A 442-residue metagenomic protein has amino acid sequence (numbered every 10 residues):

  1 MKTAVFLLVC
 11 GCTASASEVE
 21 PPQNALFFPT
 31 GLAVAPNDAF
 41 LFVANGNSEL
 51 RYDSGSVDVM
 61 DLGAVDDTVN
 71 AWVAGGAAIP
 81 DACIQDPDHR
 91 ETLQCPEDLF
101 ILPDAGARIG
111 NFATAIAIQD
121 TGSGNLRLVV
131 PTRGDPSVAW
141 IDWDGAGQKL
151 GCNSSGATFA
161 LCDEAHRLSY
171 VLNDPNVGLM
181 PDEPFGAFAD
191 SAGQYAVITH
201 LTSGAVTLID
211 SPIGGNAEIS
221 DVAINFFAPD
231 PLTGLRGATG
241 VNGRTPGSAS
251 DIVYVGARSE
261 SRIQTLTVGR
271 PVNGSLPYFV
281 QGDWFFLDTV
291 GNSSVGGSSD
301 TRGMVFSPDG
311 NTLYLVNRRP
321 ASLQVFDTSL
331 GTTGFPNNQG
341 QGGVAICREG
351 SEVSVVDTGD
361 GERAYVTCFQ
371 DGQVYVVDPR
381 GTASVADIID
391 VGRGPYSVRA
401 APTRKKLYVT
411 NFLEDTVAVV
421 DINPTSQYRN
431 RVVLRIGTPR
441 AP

Functional and structural regions predicted by a protein language model:
M1-C10: Sec-dependent bacterial lipoprotein signal peptides
C12-P442: Predominantly soluble domains enriched in secretory-pathway, periplasmic, or organellar proteins
